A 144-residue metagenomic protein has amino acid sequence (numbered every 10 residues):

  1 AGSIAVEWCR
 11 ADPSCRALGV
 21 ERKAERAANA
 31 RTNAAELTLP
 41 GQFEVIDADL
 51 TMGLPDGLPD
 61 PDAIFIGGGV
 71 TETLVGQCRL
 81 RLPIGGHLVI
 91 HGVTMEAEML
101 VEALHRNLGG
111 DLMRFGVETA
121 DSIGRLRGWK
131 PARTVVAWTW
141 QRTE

Functional and structural regions predicted by a protein language model:
A1-S14: Conserved SAM-binding loop of SAM-dependent methyltransferases across substrates and taxa, primarily the Class I
A5, A27, E72-V75, A97-E98: Short, well-ordered alpha-helical microsegments
D12, L39, L82-I84: Helix-to-beta-strand junctions that scaffold the AdoMet/dcAdoMet cofactor pocket in Class I SAM-dependent enzymes
R16, Q42, H87: Residues at the starts of beta-strands that form the adenosine-phosphate
V20-A63: S-adenosyl-L-methionine
I46-I90: Active-site segment flanking the S-adenosylmethionine/decSAM binding pocket in AdoMet-dependent transferases
V75-T139: C-terminal substrate-binding/active-site "lid" region of AdoMet-derived donor-dependent transferases
W140-E144: C-terminal lobe and adjacent flexible extensions of AdoMet/dcAdoMet transferase-like proteins
